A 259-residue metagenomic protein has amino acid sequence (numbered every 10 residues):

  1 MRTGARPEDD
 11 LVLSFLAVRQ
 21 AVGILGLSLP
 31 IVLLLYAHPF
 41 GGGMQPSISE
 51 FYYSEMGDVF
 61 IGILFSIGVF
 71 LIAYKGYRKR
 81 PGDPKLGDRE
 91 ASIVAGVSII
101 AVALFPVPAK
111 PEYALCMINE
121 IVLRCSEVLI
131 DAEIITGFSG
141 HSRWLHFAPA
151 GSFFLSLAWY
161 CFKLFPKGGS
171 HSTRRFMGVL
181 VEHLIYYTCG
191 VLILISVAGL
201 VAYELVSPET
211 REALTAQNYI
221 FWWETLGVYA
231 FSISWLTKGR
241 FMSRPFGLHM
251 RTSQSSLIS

Functional and structural regions predicted by a protein language model:
M1-L13, I258: Short, Lys/Arg-rich, polar N-terminal cytosolic tail immediately upstream of the first transmembrane signal-anchor
Q20, Y53-F65, R143-F153, H183-G190 (+1 more regions): Alpha-helical transmembrane segments of polytopic membrane proteins
I24-G43: Alpha-helical transmembrane segments of multi-pass membrane proteins
G26-P30, F60-L71, G151-Y160, G227-K238: Hydrophobic cores of alpha-helical transmembrane segments in multi-pass inner/ER membrane proteins, independent
A37-E55, A114-H141, L205-I220: Membrane-interface interhelical loops and short amphipathic "cap" helices that link adjacent transmembrane segments
A73-A103: Hydrophobic/aromatic-rich structural module bridging two neighboring secondary-structure elements via a short loop
A101-V181: Membrane-proximal helix-loop-helix units in multi-pass membrane proteins
V191-S259: C-terminal transmembrane-bundle signature of multipass membrane proteins, characterized by strong activation on
